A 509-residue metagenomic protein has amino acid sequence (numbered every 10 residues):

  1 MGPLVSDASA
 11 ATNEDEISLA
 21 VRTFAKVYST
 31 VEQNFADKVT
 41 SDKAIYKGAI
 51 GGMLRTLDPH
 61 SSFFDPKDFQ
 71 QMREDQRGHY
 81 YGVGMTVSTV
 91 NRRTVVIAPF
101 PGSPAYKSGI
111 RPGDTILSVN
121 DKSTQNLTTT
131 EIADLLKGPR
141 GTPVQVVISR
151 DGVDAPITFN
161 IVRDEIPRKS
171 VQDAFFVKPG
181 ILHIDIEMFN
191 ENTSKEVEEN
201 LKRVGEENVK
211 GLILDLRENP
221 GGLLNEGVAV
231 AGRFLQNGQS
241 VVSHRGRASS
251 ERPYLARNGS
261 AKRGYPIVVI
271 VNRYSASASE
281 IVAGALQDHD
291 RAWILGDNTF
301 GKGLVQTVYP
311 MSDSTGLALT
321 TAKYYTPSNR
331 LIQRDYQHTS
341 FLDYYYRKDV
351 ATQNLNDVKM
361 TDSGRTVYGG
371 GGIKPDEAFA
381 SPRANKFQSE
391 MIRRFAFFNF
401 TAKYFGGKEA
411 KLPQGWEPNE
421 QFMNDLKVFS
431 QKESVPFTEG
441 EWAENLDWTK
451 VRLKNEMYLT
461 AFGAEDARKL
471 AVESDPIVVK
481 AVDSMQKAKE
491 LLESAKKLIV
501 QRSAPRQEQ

Functional and structural regions predicted by a protein language model:
M1-D7: C-terminal segment of classical bacterial N-terminal signal peptides
S9-A20, Y28-D42, V95-P99, S103-P112 (+2 more regions): Cleft-lining beta-strand/loop regions that shape enzyme active-site pockets
K26, A44-G48, G52, A229 (+3 more regions): Amphipathic alpha-helical interaction segments
E32-I97, P143-D173, A471-V482, A488-A504: Extended, small/polar residue-biased N-terminal targeting/export presequences and adjacent propeptide/linker tracts
Q125, T158, A318, Q333-R334 (+1 more regions): A sequence-level detector of short linear motifs
A278, D290-R291, L295-D297, G301-M360: Polar, glycine-rich mid-to-C-terminal structural blocks that act as macromolecule-binding/assembly scaffolds
L331-I332, Y336-Q509: Conserved functional hotspot residues or short segments at active or partner-binding sites across diverse domains
